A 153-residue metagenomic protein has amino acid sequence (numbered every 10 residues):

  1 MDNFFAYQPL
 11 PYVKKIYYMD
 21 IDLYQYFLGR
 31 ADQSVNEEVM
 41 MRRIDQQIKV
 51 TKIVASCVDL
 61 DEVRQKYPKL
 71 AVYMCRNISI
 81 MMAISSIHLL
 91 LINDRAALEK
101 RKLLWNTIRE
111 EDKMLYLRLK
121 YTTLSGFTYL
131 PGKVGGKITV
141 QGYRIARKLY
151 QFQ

Functional and structural regions predicted by a protein language model:
M1-Q8: Acidic donor-binding loop at a coil-to-helix junction in glycosyltransferase catalytic cores that engages
V13: Carbohydrate-recognition loop of C-type lectin domains
Y17-M19, Y73: A structural signal for short, well-ordered beta-strand segments and their strand-loop junctions that often border
I21-R30, N36-R64, I84, H88-M114: Catalytic core of nucleotide-sugar-dependent glycosyltransferases
Q65-A71, Y116-L117: Short, surface-exposed acidic
P68-R76, L98-K102: Short, charged, amphipathic alpha-helical segments
Y73-H88: Amphipathic alpha-helical repeat scaffolds of TPR domains
L90-Q153: Membrane-interface aromatic/basic loop that binds lipid-linked glycans or pyrophosphate carriers, typified by
